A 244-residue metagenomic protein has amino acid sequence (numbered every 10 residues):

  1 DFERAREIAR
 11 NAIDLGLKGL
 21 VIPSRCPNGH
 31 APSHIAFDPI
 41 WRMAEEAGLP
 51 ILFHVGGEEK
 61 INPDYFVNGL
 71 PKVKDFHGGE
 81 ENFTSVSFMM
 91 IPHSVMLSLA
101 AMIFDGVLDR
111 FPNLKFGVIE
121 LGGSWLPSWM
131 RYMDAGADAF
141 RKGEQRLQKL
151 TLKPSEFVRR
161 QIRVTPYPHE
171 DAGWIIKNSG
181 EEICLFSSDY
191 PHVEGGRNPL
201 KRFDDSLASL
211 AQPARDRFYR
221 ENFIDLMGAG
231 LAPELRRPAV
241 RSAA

Functional and structural regions predicted by a protein language model:
D1-S98: Active-site gating/metal-coordination segments in enzymes
N11, L15, P39, M43-A47 (+5 more regions): Alpha-helical structural signal in soluble globular domains
L15-L20, A47-L49, P112-K115, P154-I162 (+2 more regions): Short, well-ordered coil/turn segments that N-cap beta-strands
S24-P27, H54-E58, L121-S124, Y167-H169 (+1 more regions): Active-site beta-loop-alpha junctions enriched in small/polar residues
I51, V55-E59, P63, I103-S155 (+1 more regions): Aromatic-lined glycan-binding groove of carbohydrate-active enzymes
N62-V67, S128-Y132, R197-P199, G230-L231: Short aromatic-enriched loop/helix-cap "lid" or pocket-rim segments at secondary-structure transitions that line
E80-S98, R141-G173: Aromatic-anchored helix/helix-loop segment that forms the rim or "lid" of small-molecule/cofactor binding pockets
D105-G106, L114-K115, S124-W125, G143 (+4 more regions): Mid-to-C-terminal alpha-helical segments outside catalytic/metal-binding sites
